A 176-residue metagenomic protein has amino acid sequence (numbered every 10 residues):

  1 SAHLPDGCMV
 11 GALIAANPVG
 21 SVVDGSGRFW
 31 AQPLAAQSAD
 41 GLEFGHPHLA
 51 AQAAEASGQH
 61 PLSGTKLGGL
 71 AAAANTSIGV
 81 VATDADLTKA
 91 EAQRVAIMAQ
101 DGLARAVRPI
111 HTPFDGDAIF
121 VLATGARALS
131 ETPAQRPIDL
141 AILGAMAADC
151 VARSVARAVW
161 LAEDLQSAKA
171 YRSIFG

Functional and structural regions predicted by a protein language model:
S1-G176: A structural signal for small-residue-enriched, beta-sheet-centric alpha/beta enzyme cores and oligomeric scaffold folds
